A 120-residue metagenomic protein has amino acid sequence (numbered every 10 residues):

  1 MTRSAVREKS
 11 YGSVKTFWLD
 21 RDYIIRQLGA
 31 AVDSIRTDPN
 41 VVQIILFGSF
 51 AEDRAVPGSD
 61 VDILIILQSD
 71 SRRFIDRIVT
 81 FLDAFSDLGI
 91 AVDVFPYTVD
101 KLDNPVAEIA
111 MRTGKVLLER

Functional and structural regions predicted by a protein language model:
M1-Q43, A51-G58, Q68-R120: Catalytic core of pol beta-like nucleotidyltransferases
I63-I65: Short beta-strand->loop micro-motif that forms the acidic, two-metal-ion catalytic signature in nucleotide-processing
